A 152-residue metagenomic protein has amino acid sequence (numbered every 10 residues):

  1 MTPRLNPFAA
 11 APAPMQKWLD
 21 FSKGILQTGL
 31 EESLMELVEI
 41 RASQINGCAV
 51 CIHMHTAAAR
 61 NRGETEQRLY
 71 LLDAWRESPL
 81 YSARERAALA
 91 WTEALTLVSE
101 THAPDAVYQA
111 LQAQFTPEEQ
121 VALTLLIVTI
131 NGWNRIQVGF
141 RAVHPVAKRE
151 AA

Functional and structural regions predicted by a protein language model:
M1-A152: Hydrophobic alpha-helical segments
